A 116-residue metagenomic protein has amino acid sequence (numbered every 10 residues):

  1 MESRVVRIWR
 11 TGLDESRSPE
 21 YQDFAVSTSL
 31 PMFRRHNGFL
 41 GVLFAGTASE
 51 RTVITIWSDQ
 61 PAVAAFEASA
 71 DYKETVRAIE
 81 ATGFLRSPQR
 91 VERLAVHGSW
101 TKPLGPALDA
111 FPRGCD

Functional and structural regions predicted by a protein language model:
M1-T52, S58-A70, A81-D116: Short S/T/G/P-rich N-terminal loop/turn motif that feeds into the first structured element of a domain
K73-T75: A common structural junction motif
R77-I79: Short arginine-rich
